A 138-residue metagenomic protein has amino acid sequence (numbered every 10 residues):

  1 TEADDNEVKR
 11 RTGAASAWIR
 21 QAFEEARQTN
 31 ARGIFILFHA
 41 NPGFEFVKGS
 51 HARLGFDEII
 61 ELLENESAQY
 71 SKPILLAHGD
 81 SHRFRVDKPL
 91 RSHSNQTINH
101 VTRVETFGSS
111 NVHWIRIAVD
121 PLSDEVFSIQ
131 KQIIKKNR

Functional and structural regions predicted by a protein language model:
E2-L90: His/acidic metal-ligating clusters that form di-metal
R83-R138: Binuclear metal-dependent phosphoesterase catalytic core
